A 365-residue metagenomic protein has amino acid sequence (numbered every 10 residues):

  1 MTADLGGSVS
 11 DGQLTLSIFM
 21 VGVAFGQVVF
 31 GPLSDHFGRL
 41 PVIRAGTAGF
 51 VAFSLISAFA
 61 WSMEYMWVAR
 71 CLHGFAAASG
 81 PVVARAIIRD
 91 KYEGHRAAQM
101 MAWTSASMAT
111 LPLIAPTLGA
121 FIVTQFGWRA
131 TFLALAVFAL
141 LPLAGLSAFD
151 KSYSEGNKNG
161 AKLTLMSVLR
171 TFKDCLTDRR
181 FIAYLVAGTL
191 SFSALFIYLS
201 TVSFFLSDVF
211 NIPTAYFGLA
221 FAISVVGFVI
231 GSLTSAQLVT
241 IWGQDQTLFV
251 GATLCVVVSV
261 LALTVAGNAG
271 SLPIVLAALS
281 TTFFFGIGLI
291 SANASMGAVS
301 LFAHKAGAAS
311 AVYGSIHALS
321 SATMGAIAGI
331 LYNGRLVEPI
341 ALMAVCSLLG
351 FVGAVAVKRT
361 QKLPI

Functional and structural regions predicted by a protein language model:
M1-F25: Extracellular/periplasmic helix-loop-helix junction of adjacent transmembrane segments in MFS-like secondary
D4-G6, G38, F59-Y65, A76 (+1 more regions): Helix-breaking motifs and short loop linkers at transmembrane-helix boundaries and internal kinks in secondary membrane
A24-E64: Conserved MFS/SLC helix-loop-helix module at the cytosolic interface between two early adjacent transmembrane helices
G49-I56, E64-L72, I274-S280: Paired small-residue
W61, Y65, G94, A102-S147: Helix-loop-helix hairpin linking two adjacent transmembrane segments in secondary transporters
M63, A69-T110: Cytoplasmic helix-loop-helix junction between adjacent transmembrane helices in 12-TM secondary transporters
A136-G156, A354-V357: C-terminal membrane-cytosol helix-exit motif in multi-pass small-molecule transporters
Y153-L185: Juxtamembrane intracellular "pre-TM" segments in multi-pass secondary transporters
